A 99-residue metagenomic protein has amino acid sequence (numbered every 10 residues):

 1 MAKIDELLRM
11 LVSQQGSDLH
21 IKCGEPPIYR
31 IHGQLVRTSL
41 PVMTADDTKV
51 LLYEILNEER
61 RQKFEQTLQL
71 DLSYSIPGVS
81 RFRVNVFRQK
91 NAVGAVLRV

Functional and structural regions predicted by a protein language model:
M1-V99: N-terminal "pre-motor" subdomain/linker immediately upstream of P-loop NTPase catalytic cores
